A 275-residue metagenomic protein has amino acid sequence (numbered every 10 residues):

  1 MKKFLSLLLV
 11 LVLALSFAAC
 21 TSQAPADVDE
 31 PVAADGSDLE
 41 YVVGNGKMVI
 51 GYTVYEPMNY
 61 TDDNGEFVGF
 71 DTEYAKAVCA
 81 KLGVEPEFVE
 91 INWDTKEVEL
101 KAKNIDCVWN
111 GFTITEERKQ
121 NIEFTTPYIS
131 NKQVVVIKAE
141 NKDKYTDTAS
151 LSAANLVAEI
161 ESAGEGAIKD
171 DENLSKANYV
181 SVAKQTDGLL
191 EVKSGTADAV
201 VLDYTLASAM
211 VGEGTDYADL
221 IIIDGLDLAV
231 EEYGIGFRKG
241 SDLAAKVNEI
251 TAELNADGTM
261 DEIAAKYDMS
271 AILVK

Functional and structural regions predicted by a protein language model:
M1-N45, I272-K275: Short, low-complexity disordered leader/linker segments with a strong preference for bacterial N-terminal type II
D27-G111: Extracytoplasmic small-molecule ligand-binding "clamshell" domains of the periplasmic binding protein/Venus flytrap
P31-A33, A163-V180, A218-D219, I223-D224 (+1 more regions): Ligand-binding clefts/hinges and TM-proximal coupling segments of bilobed small-molecule sensing domains
T61-N64, A75-V84, A163-A183, V211-D216: Ligand-binding cleft/hinge of the Venus flytrap
A80-K81, V89-E90, D94-C107, N121-E123 (+3 more regions): Short helices/loops that flank or line small-molecule/ion binding pockets
T95, F112-Q120, A167-D170, K193-S194 (+1 more regions): A ligand-binding cleft/hinge motif common to bilobed small-molecule-binding domains
V134-D143, V230-K246, I250: A bilobed periplasmic-binding-protein/Venus flytrap-type ligand-binding module shared by bacterial periplasmic
K138-L156: Flexible hinge/capping segments at coil-to-helix
